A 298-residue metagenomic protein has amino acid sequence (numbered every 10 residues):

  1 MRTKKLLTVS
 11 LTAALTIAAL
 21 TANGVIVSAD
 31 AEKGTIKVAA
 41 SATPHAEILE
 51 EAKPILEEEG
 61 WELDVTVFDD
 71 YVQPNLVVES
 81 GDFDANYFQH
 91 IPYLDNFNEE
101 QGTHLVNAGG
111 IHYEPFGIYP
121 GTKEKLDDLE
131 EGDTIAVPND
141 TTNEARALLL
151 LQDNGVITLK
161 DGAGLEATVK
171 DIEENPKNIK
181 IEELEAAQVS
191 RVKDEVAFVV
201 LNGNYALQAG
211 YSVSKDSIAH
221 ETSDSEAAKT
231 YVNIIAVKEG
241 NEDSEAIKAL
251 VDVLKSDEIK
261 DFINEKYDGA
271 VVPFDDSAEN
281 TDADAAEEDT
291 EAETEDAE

Functional and structural regions predicted by a protein language model:
A19-K33, E298: Sec-dependent signal peptide cleavage junction
E32-T43, W61-V67, D133-I135: Short, well-ordered beta-strand elements
V65-L76, G164-R191: Short helix-initiation/N-cap motifs at beta->coil->alpha
E79-Q89, D133, V156, K177-K180 (+1 more regions): Alpha-to-beta junction loops
N96-A108, G121-K123, E195, V200 (+1 more regions): Ligand-binding "clamshell"
A108-I157: A conserved helix-loop-strand patch within extracytoplasmic ligand-binding domains of the periplasmic binding
P115-L126, Y231-S244: A bilobed periplasmic-binding-protein/Venus flytrap-type ligand-binding module shared by bacterial periplasmic
A145-Q152, L254-F274: Periplasmic-binding protein-like
